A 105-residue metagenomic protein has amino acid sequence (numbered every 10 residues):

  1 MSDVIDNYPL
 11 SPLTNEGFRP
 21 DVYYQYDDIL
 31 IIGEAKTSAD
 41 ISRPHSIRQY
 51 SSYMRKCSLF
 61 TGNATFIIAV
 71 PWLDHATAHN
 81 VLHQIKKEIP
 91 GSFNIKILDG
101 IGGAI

Functional and structural regions predicted by a protein language model:
M1-D28: Active-site metal-binding core of divalent-cation-utilizing nuclease and nuclease-like domains
P12-T14, D40-R43, L73-H75: Acidic-and-aromatic substrate-binding clefts and catalytic sites of carbohydrate-active enzymes
L13-T14, S58, K87: A general structural signal for stabilizing positions within well-ordered secondary structure
F18, G62, G91: Residue-level signal for beta-strand positions within conserved beta-sheet cores that form or flank
P20-R43, Y53: Conserved catalytic cores of phosphodiester-cleaving nucleases, focusing on short active-site segments
P44-I67, H75-Q84: Short, charged, amphipathic alpha-helix that recurs within catalytic cores of restriction-modification and other
I67-I105: Domain-level recognition of nuclease-like catalytic cores that cleave nucleotide substrates
